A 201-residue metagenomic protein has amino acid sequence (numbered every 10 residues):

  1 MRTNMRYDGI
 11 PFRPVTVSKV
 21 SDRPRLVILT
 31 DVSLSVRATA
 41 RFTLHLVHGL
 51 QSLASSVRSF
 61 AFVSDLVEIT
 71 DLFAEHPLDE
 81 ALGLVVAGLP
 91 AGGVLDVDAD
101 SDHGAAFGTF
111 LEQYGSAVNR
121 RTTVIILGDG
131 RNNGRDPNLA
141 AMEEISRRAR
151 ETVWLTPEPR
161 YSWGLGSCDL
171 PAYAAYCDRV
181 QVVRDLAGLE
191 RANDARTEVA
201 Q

Functional and structural regions predicted by a protein language model:
M1-P24: Negatively charged sequence features
R23-P24, T30-D65, A74: …and closely analogous acidic/polar surface helices at protein-protein or active-site interfaces in A-domain-like
S35-R37, L66, R131-G134, Y161: Short acidic, S/G/P-rich loop/turn micro-motifs used as interaction or catalytic elements
L50-L72, R148-S167: A short, conserved beta-to-alpha structural element at the edge of catalytic cores that scaffolds binding
F62-G88: Short beta-strand-loop
E80-T122, P159-L165: Von Willebrand factor
G104-E151, Q181-V183, A195-Q201: Exposed acidic/Ser/Thr-rich ligand/metal-binding surfaces
E143-Q201: Von Willebrand factor type A / integrin I
